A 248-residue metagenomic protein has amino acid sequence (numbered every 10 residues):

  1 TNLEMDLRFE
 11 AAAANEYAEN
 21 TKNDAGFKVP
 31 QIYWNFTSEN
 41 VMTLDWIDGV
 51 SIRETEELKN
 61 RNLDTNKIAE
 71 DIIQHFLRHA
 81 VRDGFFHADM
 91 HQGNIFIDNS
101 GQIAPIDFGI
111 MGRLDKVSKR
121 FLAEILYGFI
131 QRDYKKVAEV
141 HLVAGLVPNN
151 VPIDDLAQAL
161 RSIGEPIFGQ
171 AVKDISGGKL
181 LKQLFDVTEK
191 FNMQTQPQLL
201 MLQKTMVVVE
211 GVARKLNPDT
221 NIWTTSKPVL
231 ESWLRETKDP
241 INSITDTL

Functional and structural regions predicted by a protein language model:
T1-L248: Conserved catalytic cores of large enzyme domains
